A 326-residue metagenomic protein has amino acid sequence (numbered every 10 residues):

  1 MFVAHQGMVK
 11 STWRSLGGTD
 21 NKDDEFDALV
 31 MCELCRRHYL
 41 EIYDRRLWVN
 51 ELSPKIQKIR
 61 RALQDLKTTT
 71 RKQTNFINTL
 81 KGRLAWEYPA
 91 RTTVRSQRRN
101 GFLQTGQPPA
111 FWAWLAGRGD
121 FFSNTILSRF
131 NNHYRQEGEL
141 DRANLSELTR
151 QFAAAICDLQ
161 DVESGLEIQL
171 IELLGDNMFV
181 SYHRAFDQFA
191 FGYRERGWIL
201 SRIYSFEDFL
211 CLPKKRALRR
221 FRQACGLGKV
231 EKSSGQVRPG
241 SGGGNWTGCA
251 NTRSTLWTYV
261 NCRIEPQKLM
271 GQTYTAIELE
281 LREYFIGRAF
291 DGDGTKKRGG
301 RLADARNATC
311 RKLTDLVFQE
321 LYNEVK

Functional and structural regions predicted by a protein language model:
M1-I126: Phosphate- and other anionic-substrate recognition elements at nucleic-acid/protein interfaces
D23, P54, R61, N144 (+3 more regions): Non-transmembrane, amphipathic alpha-helical segments
L29, R60-L63, K67, T74 (+8 more regions): Non-catalytic, well-ordered alpha-helical scaffold segments
R36, S201-Y204, T258, D315 (+1 more regions): Short glycine/serine- and small hydrophobic-enriched flexible loop segments
Y39-Y43, F206-F209, C262-M270, F318-K326: Short helix-capping/linker segments at secondary-structure and domain boundaries
K67-P213: Acidic catalytic cores of enzymes that act on phosphate-bearing nucleotides/polynucleotides
R184-D187, W198-A303: Phosphate-backbone recognition surface of nucleic-acid-processing proteins
K296-K326: Basic, amphipathic alpha-helical segments enriched in Lys/Arg and hydrophobic/aromatic residues
